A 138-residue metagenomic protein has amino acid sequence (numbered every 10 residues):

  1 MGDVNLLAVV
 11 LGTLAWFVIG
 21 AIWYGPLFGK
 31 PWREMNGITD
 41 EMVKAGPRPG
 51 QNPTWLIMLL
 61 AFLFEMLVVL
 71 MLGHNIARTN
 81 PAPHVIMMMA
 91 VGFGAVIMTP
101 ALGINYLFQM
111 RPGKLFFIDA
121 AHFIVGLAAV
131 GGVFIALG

Functional and structural regions predicted by a protein language model:
M1-G138: Juxtamembrane/disordered regions of integral membrane proteins
